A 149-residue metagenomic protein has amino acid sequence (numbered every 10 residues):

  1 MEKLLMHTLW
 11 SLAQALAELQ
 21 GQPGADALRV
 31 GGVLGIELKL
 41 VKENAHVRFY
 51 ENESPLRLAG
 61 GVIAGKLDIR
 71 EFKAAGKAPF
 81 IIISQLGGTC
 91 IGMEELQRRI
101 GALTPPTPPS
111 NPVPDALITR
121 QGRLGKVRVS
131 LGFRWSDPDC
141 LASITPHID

Functional and structural regions predicted by a protein language model:
M1-T107, N111, D137-C140, T145-D149: Short helix/turn-capping signatures at newly exposed starts of structured segments
I63, L67, D115, G125-S130: Short, surface-exposed coil-to-beta transition loops
P112-Q121: Beta-rich nucleic-acid/ligand-interaction surfaces
Q121-D139: Short, exposed beta-strand-loop hairpins at the edges of beta-sheets in extracellular/periplasmic proteins
